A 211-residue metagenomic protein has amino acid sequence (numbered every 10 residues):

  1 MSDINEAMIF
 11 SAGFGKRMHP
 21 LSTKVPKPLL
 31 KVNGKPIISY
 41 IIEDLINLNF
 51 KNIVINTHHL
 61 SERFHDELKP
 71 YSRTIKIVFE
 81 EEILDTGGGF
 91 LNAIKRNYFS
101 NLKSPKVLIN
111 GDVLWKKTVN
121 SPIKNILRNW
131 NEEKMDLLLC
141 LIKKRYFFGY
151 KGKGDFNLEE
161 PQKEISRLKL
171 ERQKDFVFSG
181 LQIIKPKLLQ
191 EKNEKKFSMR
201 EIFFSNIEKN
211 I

Functional and structural regions predicted by a protein language model:
M1-S22, L29: N-proximal low-complexity "stem/linker" segments adjacent to membrane-targeting elements
S2-I9, K31, K35-N110, L114-S121 (+1 more regions): Conserved N-terminal catalytic core of the sugar/cofactor nucleotidyltransferase
L29, I77, L137, N210-I211: Conserved beta-strand scaffold positions in the cores of enzyme catalytic domains, especially in NTP/NDP-utilizing
H59, L138-D155: Short beta-strand-to-loop element that shapes/binds the nucleotide-sugar donor at the catalytic cleft/hinge
F64, A93, L137, F156 (+2 more regions): Generic structural signal for small/hydrophobic residues in well-ordered secondary structure, especially within
P70-R73, R96, I126, G154-E159: Short, hinge-like loop/turn segments at secondary-structure boundaries
V107, L114, V119-N131, R145-F148 (+2 more regions): Catalytic-core segments of class I nucleotidyltransferases/pyrophosphorylases that form NMP-activated intermediates
